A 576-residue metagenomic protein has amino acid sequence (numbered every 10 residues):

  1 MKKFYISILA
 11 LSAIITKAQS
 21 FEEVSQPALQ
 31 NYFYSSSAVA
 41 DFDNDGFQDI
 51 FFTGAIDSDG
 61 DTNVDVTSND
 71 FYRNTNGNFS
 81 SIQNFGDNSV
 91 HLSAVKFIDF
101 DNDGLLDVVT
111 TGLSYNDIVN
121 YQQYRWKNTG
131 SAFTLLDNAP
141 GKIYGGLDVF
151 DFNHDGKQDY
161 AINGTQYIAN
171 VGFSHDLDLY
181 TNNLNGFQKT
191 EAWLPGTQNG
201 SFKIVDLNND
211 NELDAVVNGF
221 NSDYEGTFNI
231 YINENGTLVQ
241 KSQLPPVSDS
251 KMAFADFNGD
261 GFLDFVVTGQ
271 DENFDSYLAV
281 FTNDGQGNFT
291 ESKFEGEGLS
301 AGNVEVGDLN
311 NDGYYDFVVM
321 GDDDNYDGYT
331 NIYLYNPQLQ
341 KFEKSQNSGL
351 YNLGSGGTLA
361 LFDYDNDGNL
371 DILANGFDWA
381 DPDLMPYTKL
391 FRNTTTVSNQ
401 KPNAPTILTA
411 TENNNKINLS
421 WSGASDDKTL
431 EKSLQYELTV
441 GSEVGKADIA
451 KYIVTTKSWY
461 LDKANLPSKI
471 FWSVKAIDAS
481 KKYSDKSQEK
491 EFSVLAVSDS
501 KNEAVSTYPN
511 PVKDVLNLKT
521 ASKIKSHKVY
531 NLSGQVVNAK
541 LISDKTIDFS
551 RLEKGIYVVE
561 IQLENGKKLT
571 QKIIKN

Functional and structural regions predicted by a protein language model:
A18-Y32, S68, Y72-V90, R125-K142 (+7 more regions): Blade-edge motifs of beta-propeller repeat domains
S35-N44, S93-F100, Y144-H154, N199-L207 (+3 more regions): Beta-propeller blade termini
G46-F52, T62-V64, G104-L106, T110 (+6 more regions): Glycine-aliphatic tripeptides that mark coil-to-beta-strand junctions in extracellular and membrane proteins
T394-L408, E491-Y508, D514: Residue-level detector of functionally pivotal "anchor" positions at catalytic/ligand-binding pockets or at interdomain
S433-P467: Recognizes extended acidic, P/S/T-rich segments that occur within or adjacent to Ig-like beta-sandwich modules
A464-Y483: Beta-strand-rich modules
A479-V494: Extracellular fibronectin type III
S500-N576: C-terminal outer-membrane/trafficking sorting elements
